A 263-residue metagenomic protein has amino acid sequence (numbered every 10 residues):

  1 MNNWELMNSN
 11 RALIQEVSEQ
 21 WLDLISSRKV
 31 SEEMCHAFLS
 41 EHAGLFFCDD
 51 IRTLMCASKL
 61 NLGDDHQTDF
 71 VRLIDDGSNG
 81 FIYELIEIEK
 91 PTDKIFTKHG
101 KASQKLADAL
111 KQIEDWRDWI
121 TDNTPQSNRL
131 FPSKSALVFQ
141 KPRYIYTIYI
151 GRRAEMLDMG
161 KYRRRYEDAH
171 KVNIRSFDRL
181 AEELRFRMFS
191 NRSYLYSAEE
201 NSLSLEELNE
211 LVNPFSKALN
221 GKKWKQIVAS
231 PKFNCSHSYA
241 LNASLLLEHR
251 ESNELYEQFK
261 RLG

Functional and structural regions predicted by a protein language model:
M1-G263: Charged, terminal alpha-helix-loop-beta segments that serve as non-catalytic nucleic-acid engagement and/or assembly
